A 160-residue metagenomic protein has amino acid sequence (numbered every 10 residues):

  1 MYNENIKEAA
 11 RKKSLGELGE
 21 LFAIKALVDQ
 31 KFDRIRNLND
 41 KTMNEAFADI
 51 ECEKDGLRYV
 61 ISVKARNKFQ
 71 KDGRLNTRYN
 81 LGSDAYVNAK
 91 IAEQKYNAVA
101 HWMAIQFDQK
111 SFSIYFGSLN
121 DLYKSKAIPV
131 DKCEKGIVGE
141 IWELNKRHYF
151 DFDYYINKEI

Functional and structural regions predicted by a protein language model:
M1-K25, I160: Interdomain/boundary linker segments immediately adjacent to catalytic/signaling cores
Y2-K13, Q30, N37, L57 (+1 more regions): Catalytic cores of nucleic-acid endonucleases
A10, I24-R58: A short acidic/basic microdomain associated with nuclease active sites
E17, L21, N44, S83-Y86: Alpha-helix initiation and capping sites
E20, D49, S62: Acidic active-site catalytic centers that drive phospho-/nucleotidyl reactions and related ester hydrolyses
R36-N39, M43, A48, V87 (+3 more regions): Intrinsic-disorder/low-complexity regions
E53, F107-I160: Non-catalytic C-terminal interaction segments of nucleic acid-processing enzymes
